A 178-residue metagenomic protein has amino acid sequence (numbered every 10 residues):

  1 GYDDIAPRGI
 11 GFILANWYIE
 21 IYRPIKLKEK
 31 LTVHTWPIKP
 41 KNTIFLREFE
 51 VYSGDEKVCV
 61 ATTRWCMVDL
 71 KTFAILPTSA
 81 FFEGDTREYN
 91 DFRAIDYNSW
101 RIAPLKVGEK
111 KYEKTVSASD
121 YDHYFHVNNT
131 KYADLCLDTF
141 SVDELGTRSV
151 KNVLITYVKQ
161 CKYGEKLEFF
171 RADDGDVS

Functional and structural regions predicted by a protein language model:
G1-K30, F140: Hydrophobic, proline/glycine-rich low-complexity stretches
G1-P7, Y52-G54, D96-P104, T139-E144: Intrinsically disordered, low-complexity boundary segments flanking structured domains
R8, I13, K106-G108, S149: A short, polar/charged loop/turn motif at coil->beta-strand junctions and beta-hairpin connectors
L14-N16, L46, V60, V150-N152: Hydrophobic residues on conserved beta-strands that form the core of alpha/beta folds
E20-I102, K106, Y157-K166, A172-S178: HotDog/MaoC-like acyl-thioester-processing domains
W100-E109, T115, S119: Amide-forming acyltransferase catalytic core, primarily the GNAT-like/NAT-type and related acyltransferase folds
Y112-S178: Acidic/His-leaning functional-site neighborhoods
